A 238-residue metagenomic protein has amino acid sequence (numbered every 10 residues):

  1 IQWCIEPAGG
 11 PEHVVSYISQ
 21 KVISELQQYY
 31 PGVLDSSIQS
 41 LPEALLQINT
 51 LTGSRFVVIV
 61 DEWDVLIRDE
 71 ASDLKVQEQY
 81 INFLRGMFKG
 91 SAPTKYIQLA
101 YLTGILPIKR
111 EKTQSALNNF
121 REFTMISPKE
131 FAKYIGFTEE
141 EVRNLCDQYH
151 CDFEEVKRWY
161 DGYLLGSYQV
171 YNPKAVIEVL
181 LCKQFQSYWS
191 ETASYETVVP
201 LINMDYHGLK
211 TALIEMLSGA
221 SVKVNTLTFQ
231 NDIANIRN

Functional and structural regions predicted by a protein language model:
I1-N238: Phosphate-binding site recognition
